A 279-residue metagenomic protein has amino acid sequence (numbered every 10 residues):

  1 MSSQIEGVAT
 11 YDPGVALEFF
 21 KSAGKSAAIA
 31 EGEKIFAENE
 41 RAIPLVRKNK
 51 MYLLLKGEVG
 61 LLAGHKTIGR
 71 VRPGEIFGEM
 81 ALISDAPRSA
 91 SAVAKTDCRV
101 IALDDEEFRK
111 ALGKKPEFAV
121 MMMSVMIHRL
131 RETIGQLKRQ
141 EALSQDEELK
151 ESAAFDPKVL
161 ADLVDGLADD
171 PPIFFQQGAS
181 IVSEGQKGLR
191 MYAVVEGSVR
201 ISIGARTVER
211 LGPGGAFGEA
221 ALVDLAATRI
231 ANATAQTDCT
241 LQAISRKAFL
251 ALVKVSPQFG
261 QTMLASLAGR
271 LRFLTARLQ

Functional and structural regions predicted by a protein language model:
M1-Q279: Cytosolic regulatory regions built on CNB/CRP/Popeye-like sensor folds
